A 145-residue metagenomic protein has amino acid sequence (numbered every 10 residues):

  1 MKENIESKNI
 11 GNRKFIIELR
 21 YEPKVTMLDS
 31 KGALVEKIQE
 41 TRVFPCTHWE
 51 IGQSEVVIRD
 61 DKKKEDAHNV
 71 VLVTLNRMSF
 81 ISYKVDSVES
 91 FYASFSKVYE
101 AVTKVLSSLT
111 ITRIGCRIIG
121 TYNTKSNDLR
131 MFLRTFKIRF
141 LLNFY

Functional and structural regions predicted by a protein language model:
M1-I5, R113-Y145: Aromatic/basic-lined ligand-recognition segments that form π-stacking hydrophobic pockets flanked by Lys/Arg to engage
M1-S82: N-terminal low-complexity, intrinsically disordered segments
I10-N12, T74-R77, S96-V98, T121-K125 (+1 more regions): Generic ordered-secondary-structure signal
V25-M27, V88, T124: Residue-level signal for secondary-structure boundary sites
A33-E40, A93, K97, K104 (+2 more regions): Charged/polar, solvent-exposed surface patches and flexible loops
F44-V57, K104-N123, F144-Y145: Short glycine-rich, low-complexity/disordered patches
N69-V71, Y92, N127-D128: Short, conserved acidic/polar surface loops in the N-terminal third of protein domains
T74-G120: Aromatic- and glycine-enriched beta-alpha-beta binding-site module
